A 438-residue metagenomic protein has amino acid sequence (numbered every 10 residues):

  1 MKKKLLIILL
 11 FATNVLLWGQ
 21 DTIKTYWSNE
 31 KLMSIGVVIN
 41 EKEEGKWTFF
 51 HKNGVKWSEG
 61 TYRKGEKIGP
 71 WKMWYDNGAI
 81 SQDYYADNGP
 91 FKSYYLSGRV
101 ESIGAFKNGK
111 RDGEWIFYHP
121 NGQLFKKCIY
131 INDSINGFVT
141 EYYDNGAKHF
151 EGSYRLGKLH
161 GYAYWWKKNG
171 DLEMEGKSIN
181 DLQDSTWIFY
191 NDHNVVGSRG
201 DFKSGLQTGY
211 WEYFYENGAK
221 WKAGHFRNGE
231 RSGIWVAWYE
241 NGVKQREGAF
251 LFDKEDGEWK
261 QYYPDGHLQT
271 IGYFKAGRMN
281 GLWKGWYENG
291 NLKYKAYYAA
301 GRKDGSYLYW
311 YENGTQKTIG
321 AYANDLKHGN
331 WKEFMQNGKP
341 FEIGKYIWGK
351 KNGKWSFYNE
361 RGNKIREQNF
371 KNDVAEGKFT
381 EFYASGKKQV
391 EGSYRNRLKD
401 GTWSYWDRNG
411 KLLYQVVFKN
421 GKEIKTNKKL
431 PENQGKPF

Functional and structural regions predicted by a protein language model:
M1-T22: Bacterial Sec-dependent N-terminal signal peptides
W18-F438: Glycine/tyrosine- and acidic-biased, solvent-exposed loop/turn segments at the edges of beta-strands
